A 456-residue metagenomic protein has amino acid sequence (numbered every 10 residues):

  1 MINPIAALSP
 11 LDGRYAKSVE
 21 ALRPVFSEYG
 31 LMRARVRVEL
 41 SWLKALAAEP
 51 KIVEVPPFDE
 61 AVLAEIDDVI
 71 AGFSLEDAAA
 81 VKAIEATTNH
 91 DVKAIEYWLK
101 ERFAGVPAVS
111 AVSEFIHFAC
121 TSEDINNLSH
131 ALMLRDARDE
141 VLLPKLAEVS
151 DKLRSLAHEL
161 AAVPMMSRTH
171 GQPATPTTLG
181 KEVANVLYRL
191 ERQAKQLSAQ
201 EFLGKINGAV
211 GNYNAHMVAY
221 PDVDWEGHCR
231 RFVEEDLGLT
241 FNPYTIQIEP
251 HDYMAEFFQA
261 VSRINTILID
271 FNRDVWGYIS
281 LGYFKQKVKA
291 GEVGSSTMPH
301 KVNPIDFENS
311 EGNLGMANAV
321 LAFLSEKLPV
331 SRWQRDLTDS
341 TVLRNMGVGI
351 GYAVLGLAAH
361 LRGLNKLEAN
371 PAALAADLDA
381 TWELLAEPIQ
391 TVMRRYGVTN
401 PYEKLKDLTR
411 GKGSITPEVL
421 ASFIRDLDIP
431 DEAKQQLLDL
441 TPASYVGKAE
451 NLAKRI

Functional and structural regions predicted by a protein language model:
M1-H216, Y220-F232, G294, F307-N309 (+5 more regions): A helix-coil-helix interface module used to build multimeric assemblies and to scaffold catalytic/cofactor sites
S41-L46, W98, R102, A137 (+17 more regions): Generic, well-ordered alpha-helical scaffold segments in large soluble proteins
R135-L143, A147-S150, R154, A184-L187 (+8 more regions): Short amphipathic alpha-helical segments with heptad-repeat character
H158-G180, K285-K301, R332-T341, N365-A380: Glycine-rich cofactor-pocket loops
Q193, I246-R332: Glycine-rich anion/phosphate-binding loop at the beta-strand->alpha-helix junction
V223-Q247, H251: Active-site-adjacent "gating/activation" loops or surface patches in catalytic cores
T240-V261, D336, S340, L420-F423: Amphipathic, heptad-repeat alpha-helical segments used for oligomerization and assembly
N309, N313-N400, K404: Long, amphipathic alpha-helical stalk/connector segments used for oligomerization, subunit docking, or mechanical
